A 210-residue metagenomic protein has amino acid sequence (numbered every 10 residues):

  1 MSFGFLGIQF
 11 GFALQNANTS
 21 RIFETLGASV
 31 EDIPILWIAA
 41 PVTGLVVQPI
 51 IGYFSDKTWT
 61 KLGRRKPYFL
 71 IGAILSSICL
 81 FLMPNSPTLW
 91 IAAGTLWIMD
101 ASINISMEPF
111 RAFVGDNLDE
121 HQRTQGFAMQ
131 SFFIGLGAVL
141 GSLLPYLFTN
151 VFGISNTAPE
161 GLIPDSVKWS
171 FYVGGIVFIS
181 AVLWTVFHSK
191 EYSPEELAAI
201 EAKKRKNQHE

Functional and structural regions predicted by a protein language model:
M1-T43: Helix-loop boundary and gating motifs at the non-cytosolic
L6, I35-V42, W97, A128-L136: Transmembrane alpha-helical cores of Major Facilitator Superfamily
Q9, A13, D100-E108, V139: Small-residue-rich segments within alpha-helical transmembrane domains of MFS-like 12-TM solute carriers
L14, N18, I50, A93 (+1 more regions): Transmembrane alpha-helix boundary/hinge residues in polytopic small-molecule transporters
I33-T58, I78, L136-V139: Central cavity-lining transmembrane alpha-helices of secondary-active solute carriers, predominantly the Major
P67-T88: C-terminal ends and interior cores of transmembrane alpha-helices in multi-pass membrane transporters/permeases
P87-G94, I105-S106, F110, N117-E210: Intracellular loop-helix junctions on the cytosolic face of multi-pass helical membrane proteins
